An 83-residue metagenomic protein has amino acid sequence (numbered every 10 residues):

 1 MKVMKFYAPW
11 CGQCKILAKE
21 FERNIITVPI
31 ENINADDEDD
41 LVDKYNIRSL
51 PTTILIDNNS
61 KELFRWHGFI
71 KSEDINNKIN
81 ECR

Functional and structural regions predicted by a protein language model:
M1-N24: Local sequence-structure signature of Cys/Sec-based thiol-disulfide redox active-site neighborhoods
F6-Y7, T27-D40: Thiol-based oxidoreductase modules, predominantly thioredoxin-like and allied folds used for disulfide exchange
G12-K15, K19, D43, F64 (+1 more regions): Alpha-helical elements of the RecA-like P-loop NTPase motor core of helicases
R23-T27, E81: Secondary-structure boundary motif
L41-Y45, K78: CheY-like receiver
Y45-I54: Structural micro-motif
D57-R83: Non-catalytic, surface beta->alpha helical segment in thiol-disulfide oxidoreductase systems
